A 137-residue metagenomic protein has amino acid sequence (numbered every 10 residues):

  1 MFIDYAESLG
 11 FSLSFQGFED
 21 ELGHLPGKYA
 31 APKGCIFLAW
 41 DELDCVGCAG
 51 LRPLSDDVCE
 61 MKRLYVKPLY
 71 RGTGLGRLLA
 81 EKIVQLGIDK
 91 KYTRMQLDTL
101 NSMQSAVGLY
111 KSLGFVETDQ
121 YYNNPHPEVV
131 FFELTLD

Functional and structural regions predicted by a protein language model:
M1-K62, K67-P68, A80-K82, L86 (+2 more regions): Acetyl-CoA-dependent GNAT
R52, R71, Q104, V116: Nucleotide phosphate-binding site architecture
D57, T73, D89-T93: Short coil/turn segments at alpha/beta junctions that flank glycine-rich nucleotide-binding fingerprints
K67-T73, N101-S102: Active-site acidic-Proline motif in GNAT/NAT acetyltransferases
T73, R77, E81: Residues forming the Rossmann-fold NAD(P)(H) cofactor-binding site
A80, L86-T99: Conserved GNAT acetyl-CoA-binding A-motif
T93-L113, D119-D137: C-terminal "cap" of GNAT-fold acetyltransferases
